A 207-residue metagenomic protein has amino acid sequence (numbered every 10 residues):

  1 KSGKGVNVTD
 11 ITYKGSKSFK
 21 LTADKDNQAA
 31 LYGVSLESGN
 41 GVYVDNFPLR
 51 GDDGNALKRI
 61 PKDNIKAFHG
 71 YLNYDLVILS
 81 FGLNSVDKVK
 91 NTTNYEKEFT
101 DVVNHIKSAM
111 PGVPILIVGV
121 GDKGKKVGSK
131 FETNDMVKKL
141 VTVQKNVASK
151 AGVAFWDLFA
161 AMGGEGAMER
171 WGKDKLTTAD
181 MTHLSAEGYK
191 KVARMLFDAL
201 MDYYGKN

Functional and structural regions predicted by a protein language model:
K1-K97, H183: Conserved SGNH/GDSL esterase-like catalytic core that processes O-acyl groups on lipids and polysaccharides
V42-Y43, L72-V77, M110-I115, K150-A154: Loop/turn elements at helix/coil->beta-strand transitions in domains of secreted/extracellular proteins
F47-G51, L79-N84, V118-D122, D157-A161 (+1 more regions): Active-site-proximal beta-strand/loop segments in catalytic clefts of secreted hydrolases
K62, D122-N207: Catalytic His-Asp segment of secreted/periplasmic serine-dependent ester chemistry enzymes
N64, E98-V102, M195: Well-ordered alpha-helical segments embedded in enzymatic catalytic cores
G70-N73, G82, N104-P111, K145-K150 (+1 more regions): Sec-exported extracytoplasmic/periplasmic mature domains
L76-G82, F99-K107, P114-G119, T142: Conserved, well-ordered alpha-helix/loop/beta-strand core segments that scaffold catalytic motifs
K90-E98, E132-K139: Alpha-helix N-cap and loop-to-helix initiation/capping positions
